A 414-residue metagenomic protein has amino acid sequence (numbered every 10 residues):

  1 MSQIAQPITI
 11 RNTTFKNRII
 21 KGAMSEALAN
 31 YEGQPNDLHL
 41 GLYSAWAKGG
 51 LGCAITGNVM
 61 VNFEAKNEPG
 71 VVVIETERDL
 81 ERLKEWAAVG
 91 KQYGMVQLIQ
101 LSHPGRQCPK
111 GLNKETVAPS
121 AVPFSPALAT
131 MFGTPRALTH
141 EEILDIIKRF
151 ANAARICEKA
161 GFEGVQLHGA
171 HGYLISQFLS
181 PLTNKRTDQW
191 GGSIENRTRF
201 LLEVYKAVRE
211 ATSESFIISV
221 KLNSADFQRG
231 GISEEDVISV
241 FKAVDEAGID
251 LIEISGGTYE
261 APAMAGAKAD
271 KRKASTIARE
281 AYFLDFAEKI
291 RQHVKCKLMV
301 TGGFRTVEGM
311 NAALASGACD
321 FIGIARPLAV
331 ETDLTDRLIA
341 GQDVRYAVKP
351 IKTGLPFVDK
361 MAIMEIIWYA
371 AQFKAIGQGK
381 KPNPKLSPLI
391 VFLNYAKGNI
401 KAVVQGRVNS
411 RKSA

Functional and structural regions predicted by a protein language model:
M1-A414: Flavin-dependent oxidoreductase catalytic cores
